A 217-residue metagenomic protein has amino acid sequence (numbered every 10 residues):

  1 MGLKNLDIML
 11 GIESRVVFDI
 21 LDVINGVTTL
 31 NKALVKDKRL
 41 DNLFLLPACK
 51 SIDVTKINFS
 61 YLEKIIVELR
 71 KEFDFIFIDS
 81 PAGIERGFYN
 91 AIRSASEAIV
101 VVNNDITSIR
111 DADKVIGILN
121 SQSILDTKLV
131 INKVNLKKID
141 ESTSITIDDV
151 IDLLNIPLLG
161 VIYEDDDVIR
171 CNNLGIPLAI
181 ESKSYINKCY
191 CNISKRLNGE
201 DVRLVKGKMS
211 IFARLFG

Functional and structural regions predicted by a protein language model:
M1-K71, N172-N173: P-loop/Walker-type NTP enzyme "switch/lid" segment
L6, V23, L46, D79 (+3 more regions): Residue-level signature of catalytic and energy-coupling elements of molecular machines, predominantly ATP/GTP-dependent
D53-K56, K137-D140, I180: A generic structural signal for short coil/turn motifs at secondary-structure boundaries
T55, F59, F88, K183: Conserved phosphate/pyrophosphate-binding and hydrolysis machinery centered on Walker-type P-loop NTPases, extending
N58, L62, S108, I186: Short, conserved glycine- and acidic-residue-centered signature motifs in active-site or ligand-binding loops
K64, E68-K71, F75, P81-E164 (+1 more regions): Conserved catalytic-core segment of NTP-binding enzymes
N172-K188: C-terminal boundary of histidine-terminating zinc-finger modules
N192-R196, V205-G217: A short, charged, Gly/Pro-tolerant segment at domain boundaries
